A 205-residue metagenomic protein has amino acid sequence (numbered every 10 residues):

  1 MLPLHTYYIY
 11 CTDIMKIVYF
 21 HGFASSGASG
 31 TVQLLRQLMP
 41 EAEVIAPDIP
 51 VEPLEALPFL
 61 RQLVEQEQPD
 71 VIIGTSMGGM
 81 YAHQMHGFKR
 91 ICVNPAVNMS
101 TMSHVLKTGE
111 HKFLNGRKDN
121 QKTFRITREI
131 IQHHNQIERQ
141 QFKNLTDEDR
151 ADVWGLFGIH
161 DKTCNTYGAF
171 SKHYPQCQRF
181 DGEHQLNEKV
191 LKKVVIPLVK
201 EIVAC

Functional and structural regions predicted by a protein language model:
L4-I14: Short, Lys/Arg-enriched N-terminal segments with co-localized hydrophobic residues within the first ~10-30 amino acids
M15-Q66, H184: Active-site catalytic motif of lipid deacylating hydrolases and related acyltransferases
Y19, I72, C92, W154-G155: Structural beta-sheet core signal
I73-A82: Gly/Ala-rich beta-loop-alpha elbow adjacent to hydrolase catalytic centers
M85-H86: Aromatic pocket-lining residues of Rossmann-like dinucleotide-binding sites
K89, P95-C205: The alpha/beta-hydrolase serine catalytic core
